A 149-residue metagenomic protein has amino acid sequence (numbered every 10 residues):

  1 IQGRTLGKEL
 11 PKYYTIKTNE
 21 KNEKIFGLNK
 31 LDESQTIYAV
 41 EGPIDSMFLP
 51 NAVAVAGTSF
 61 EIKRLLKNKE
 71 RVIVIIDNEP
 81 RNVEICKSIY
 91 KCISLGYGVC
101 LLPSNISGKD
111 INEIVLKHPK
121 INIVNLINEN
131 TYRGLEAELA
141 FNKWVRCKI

Functional and structural regions predicted by a protein language model:
I1-R71, I85-C86: Phosphate-handling DNA/RNA-contact segment within nucleic-acid enzymes
A39, K67-I76, C86-I149: Replication-associated primase and helicase/ATPase modules
